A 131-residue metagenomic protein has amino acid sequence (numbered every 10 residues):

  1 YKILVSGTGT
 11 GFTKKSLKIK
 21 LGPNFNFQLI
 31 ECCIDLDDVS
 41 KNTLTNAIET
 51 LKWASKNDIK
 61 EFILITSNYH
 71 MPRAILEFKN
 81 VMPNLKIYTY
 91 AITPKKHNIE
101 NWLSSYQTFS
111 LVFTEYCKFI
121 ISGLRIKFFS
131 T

Functional and structural regions predicted by a protein language model:
Y1-Y106: A structural signal for short, hydrophobic/glycine-enriched beta-strand patches
S104-T131: A transmembrane-helix-recognition feature enriched in membrane-embedded lipid enzymes and envelope glyco-/phospholipid
